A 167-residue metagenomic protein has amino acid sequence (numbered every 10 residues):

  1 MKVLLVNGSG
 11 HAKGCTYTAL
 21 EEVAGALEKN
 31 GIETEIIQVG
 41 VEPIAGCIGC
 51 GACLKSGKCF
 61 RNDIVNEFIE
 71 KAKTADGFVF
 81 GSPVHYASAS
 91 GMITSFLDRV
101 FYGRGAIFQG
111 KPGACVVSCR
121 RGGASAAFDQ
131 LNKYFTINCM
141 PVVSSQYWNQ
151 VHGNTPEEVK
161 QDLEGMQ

Functional and structural regions predicted by a protein language model:
M1, K29, E67, P141-Q167: Glycine-rich phosphate/pyrophosphate-binding loop and the adjoining helix
K2-N30: N-terminal beta1-alpha1 ligand-phosphate binding loop
G10-H11, V41, R120: Short, glycine/serine-rich, charged loops/turns that create anion-binding and catalytic segments at active sites
I32-E42: A short beta-strand-loop structural module common to alpha/beta enzyme folds
E42-A72: Cysteine-cluster motifs in flexible loop/terminal segments that predominantly coordinate metals
F60-Y147: Helix-loop-strand module that forms the ligand-binding subsite of alpha/beta enzymes
